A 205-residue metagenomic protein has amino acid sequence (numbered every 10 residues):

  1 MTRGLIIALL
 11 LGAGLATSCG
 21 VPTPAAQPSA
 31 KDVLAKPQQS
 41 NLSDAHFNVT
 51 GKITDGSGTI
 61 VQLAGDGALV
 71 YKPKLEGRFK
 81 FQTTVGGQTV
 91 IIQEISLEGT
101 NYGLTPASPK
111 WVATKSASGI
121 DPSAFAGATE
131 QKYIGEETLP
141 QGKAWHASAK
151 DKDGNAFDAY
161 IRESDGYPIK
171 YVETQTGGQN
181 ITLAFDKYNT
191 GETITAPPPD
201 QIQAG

Functional and structural regions predicted by a protein language model:
T2-E76, E192-T195, P199-G205: N-terminal leader/targeting segments and the immediate start of mature chains
A25, I95-K150, N155: Flexible, processing/modification-adjacent segments and terminal tails in exported/periplasmic/extracellular proteins
L42-N48, P73-K80, L139-S148, D165-Y171: Short, hydrophobic/aromatic-rich segments at coil-to-beta transitions
D44-H46, I92, T100-Y102, D158-R162 (+1 more regions): Extracytosolic low-complexity repeat regions of secreted or lipid-anchored proteins
H46-T50, A68, R78-K80, Y102-G103 (+3 more regions): Soluble periplasmic/extracytoplasmic beta-strand elements of cell-envelope proteins
N48-T54, K80-T84, K150-K152, T174: Generic short beta-strand segments
Q62-P122, Q179-T182: An acidic-aromatic
G142-D200: Gly/Pro-enriched, hydrophobic low-complexity segments that function as extracytoplasmic propeptides/linkers
